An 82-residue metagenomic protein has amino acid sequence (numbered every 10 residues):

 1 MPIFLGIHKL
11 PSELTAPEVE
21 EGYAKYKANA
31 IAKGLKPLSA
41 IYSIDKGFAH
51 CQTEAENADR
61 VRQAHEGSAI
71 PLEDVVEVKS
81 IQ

Functional and structural regions predicted by a protein language model:
M1-A32, K36-L38, Y42-G47, D59 (+2 more regions): Short S/T/G/P-rich N-terminal loop/turn motif that feeds into the first structured element of a domain
K9, Q52-E54: Short hydrophobic/aromatic beta-strand micro-patches that form the beta-sheet surface supporting nucleotide- or nucleic
K33, S68-P71: Short, structured coil segments at secondary-structure junctions
E56-A58, A69-I70: Short, surface-exposed beta-strand-loop junctions and turns on beta-sheet-rich folds
I70-Q82: Conserved short beta-strand edge segments in small beta-sheet-based binding/regulatory domains
